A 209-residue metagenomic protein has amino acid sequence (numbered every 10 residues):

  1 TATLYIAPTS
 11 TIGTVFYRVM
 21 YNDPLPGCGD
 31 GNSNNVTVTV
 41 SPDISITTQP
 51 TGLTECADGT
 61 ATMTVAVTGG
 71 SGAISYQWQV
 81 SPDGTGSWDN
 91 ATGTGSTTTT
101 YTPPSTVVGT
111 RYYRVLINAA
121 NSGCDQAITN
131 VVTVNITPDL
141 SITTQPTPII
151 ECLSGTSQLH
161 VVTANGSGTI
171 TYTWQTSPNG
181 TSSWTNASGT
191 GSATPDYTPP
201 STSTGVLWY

Functional and structural regions predicted by a protein language model:
T1-T9, V80-S105, T176-P200: Surface-exposed, flexible coil segments in extracellular/virion-facing regions
R18-V19, V65, W78, R114-V115 (+2 more regions): Core motif of extracellular immunoglobulin-like domains
N22-G29, N118-D125: Short, solvent-exposed loop/turn segments at the edges of extracellular beta-sandwich modules
T39-S45, N135-S141: Extracellular interdomain linker/stem segments of modular secreted and single-pass surface proteins
T47-G52, T144-P148: Surface-exposed, proline-enriched loop/turn segments that connect beta strands in immunoglobulin-like
L53-G59, I149-T156: Short, solvent-exposed loop/linker segments at the N-terminal edge of repeated beta-sheet extracellular domains
G59-V67, G155-A164: A short beta-strand segment in extracellular, disulfide-stabilized domains
G69-V80, A164-T176: Solvent-exposed loop segments of extracellular immunoglobulin-like
